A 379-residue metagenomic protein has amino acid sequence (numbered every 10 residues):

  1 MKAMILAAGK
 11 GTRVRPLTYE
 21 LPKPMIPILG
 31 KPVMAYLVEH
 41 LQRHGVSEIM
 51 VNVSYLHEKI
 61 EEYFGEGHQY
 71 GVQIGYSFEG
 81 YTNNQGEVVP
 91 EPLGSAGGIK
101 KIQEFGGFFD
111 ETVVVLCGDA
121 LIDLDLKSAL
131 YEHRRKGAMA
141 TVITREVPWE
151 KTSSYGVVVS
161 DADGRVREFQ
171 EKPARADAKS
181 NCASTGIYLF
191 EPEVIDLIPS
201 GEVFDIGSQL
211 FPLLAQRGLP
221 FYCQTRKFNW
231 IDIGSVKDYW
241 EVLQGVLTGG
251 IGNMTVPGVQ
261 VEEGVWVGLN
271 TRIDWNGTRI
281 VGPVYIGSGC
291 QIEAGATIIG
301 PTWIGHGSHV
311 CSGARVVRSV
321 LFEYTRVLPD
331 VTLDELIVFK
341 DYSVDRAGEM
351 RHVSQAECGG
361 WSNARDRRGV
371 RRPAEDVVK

Functional and structural regions predicted by a protein language model:
M1-E62: N-terminal glycine-rich phosphate-binding loop and ensuing alpha1 helix
M50-S54, I143-T144, I337: Short internal beta-strands
E61, Q69-D161, P199: Conserved beta-loop-beta/alpha segment of the NTase-like Rossmann-fold superfamily that binds/positions NTPs
T112-V114, L121, K127-R134, V147-E150 (+1 more regions): Catalytic-core segments of class I nucleotidyltransferases/pyrophosphorylases that form NMP-activated intermediates
Q216-P301: Extended, small-residue-rich solenoid/repeat segments and analogous flexible loops that form exposed scaffolds
V259, V265, T271-T278, V284 (+12 more regions): A structural motif detector for beta-strand N-caps
R351-K379: Structural signal for terminal/edge beta-strands and the immediately following C-terminal loop/tail that closes
